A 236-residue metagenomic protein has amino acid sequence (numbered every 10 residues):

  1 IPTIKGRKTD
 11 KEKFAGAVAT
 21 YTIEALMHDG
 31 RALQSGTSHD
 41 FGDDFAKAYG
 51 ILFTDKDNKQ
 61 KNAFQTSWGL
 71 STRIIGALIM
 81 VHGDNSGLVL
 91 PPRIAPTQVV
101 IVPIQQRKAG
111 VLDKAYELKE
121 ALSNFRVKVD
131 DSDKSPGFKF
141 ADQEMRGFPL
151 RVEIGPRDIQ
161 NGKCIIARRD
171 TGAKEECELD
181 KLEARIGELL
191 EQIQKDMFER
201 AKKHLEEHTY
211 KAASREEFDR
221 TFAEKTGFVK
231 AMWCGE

Functional and structural regions predicted by a protein language model:
I1-E236: NTP/phosphate- and nucleic-acid-binding module
